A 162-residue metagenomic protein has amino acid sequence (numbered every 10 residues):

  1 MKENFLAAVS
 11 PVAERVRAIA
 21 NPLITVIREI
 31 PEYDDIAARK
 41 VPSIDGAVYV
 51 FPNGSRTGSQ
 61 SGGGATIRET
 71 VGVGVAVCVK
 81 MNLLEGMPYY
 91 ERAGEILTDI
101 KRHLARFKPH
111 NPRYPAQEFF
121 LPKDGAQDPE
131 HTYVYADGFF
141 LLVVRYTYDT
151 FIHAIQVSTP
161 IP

Functional and structural regions predicted by a protein language model:
M1-D45, Y49-P162: Charged, amphipathic alpha-helical segments and their flanking helix caps
